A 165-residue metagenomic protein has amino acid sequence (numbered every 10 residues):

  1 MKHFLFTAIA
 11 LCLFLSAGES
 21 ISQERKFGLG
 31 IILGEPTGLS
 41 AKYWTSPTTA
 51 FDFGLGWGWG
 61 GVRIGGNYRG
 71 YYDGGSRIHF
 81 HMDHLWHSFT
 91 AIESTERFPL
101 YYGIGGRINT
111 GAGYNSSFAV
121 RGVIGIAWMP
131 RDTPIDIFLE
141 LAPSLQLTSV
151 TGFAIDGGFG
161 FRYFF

Functional and structural regions predicted by a protein language model:
M1-L5: Positively charged n-region of N-terminal signal peptides that target proteins for export
L15-S22: Sec/Tat signal peptide C-region and signal peptidase I cleavage site
Q23-G30, T48-F51: Short, hydrophobic/aromatic-rich segments at coil-to-beta transitions
F27-S40, W57-V62, D73-S76, T110-S117 (+1 more regions): Solvent-exposed loop/turn segments connecting transmembrane beta-strands in outer-membrane beta-barrel proteins
A41, F51-F53, F161: Membrane-embedded beta-strands that build the outer-membrane beta-barrel scaffold
T45-I137: Gram-negative (and chloroplast) outer-membrane scaffold detector with strong preference for beta-barrel transmembrane
F80-H84, F153-F165: Outer-membrane beta-barrel "beta-signal"
F138-S144, G158-G160: C-terminal binding/interaction regions
